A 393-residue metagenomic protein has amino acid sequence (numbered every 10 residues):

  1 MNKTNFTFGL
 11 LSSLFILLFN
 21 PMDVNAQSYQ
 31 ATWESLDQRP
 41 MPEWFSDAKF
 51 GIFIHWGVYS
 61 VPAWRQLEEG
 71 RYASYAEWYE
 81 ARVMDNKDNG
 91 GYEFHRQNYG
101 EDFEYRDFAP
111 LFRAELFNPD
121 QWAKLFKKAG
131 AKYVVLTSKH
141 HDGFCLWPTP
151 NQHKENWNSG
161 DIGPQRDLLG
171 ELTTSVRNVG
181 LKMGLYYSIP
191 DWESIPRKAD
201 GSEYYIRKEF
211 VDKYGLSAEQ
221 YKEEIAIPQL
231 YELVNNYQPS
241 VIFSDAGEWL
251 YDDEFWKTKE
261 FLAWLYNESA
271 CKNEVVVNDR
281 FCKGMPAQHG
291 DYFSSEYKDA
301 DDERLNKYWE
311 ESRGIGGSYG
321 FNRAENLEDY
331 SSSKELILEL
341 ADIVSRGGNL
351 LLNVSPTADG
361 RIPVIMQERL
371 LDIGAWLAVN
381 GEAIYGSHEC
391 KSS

Functional and structural regions predicted by a protein language model:
M1-L11: Bacterial N-terminal signal peptides that target proteins for export
G9-N20: Bacterial N-terminal signal peptides
M22-A26: Sec/Tat signal peptide C-region and signal peptidase I cleavage site
Q27-S393: Mature catalytic domains of secreted/periplasmic carbohydrate-active enzymes
